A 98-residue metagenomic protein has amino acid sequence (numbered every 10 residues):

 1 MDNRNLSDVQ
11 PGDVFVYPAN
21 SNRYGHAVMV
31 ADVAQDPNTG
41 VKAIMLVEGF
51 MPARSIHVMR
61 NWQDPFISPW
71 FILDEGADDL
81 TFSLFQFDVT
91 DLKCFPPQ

Functional and structural regions predicted by a protein language model:
M1-Q10, V58: Conserved active-site-adjacent core of cysteine acyl-enzyme catalytic domains
R4-S7, N22-G25, N38: Extracytoplasmic/periplasmic, Sec-exported soluble proteins
S7-A19: Structural motif
P11, Y24-H26, K42: Residues that flank catalytic or metal-binding motifs in active/ligand-binding sites
P18, V33, V47-F50: Active-site-proximal beta-strand/loop segments in catalytic clefts of secreted hydrolases
G25-Q35: Short beta-strand-centered aromatic/proline hotspots
D36-K42: Short, solvent-exposed loop/turn segments that connect beta-strands within catalytic domains and beta-strand-rich
A43-M45, G49-Q98: Low-complexity, Gly/Ser/Thr/Pro-rich intrinsically disordered linker/tail segments
